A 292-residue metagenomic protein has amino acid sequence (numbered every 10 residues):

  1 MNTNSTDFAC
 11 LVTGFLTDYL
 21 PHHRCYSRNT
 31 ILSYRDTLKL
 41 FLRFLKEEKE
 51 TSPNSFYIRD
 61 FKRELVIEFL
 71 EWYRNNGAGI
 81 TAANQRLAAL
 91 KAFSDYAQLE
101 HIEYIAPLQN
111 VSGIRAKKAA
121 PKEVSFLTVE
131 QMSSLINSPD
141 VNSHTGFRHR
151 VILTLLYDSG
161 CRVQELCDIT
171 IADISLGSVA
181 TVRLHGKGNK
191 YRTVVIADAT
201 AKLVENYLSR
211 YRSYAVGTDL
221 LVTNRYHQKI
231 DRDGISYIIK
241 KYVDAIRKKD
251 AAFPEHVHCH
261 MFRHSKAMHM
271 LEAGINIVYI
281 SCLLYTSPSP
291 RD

Functional and structural regions predicted by a protein language model:
M1-S287, R291: Conserved catalytic core of the tyrosine transesterase superfamily
